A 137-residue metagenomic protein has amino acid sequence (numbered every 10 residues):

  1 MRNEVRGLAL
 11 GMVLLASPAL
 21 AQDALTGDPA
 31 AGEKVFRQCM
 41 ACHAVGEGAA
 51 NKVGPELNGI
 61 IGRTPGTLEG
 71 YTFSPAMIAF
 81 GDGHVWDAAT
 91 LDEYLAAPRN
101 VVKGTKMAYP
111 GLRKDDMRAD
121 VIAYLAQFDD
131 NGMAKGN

Functional and structural regions predicted by a protein language model:
M1-R6: Positively charged n-region of N-terminal signal peptides that target proteins for export
G7-S17: Bacterial N-terminal signal peptides
L15, A44, G62, A96 (+1 more regions): Residues at helix-coil transition
A19-F36, E47-G48, G136: Electrostatic cytochrome c docking/interface patches
P29-E33, E47-W86, K106-G111: Gly/Gly-Pro-rich "capping" loops immediately C-terminal to redox-active cysteine motifs in periplasmic/lumenal
G32, F36-V45, V121, L125: The canonical Cys-X-X-Cys-His
R37-C39, P55, A89: Structural detector for helix-capping/boundary residues
V85-G136: C-terminal capping alpha-helices of c-type cytochrome domains
